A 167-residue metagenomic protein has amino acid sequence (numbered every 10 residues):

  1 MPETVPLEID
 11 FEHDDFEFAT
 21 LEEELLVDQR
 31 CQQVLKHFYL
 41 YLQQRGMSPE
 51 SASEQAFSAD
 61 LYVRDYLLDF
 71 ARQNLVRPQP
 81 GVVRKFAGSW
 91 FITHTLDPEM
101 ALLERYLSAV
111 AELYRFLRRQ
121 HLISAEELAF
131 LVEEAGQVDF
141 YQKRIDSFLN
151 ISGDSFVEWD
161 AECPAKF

Functional and structural regions predicted by a protein language model:
M1-P2: Preference for solvent-exposed, low-hydrophobicity sequence contexts
E8-D69: N-terminal "first-domain core" detector
R30-Q33, H37, V82, F86 (+1 more regions): Exposed alpha-helical structural elements
Y39-G46, L67, F91, T95 (+2 more regions): Generic secondary-structure transition motif, activating predominantly at the C-termini of alpha-helices
S48-R119: Non-catalytic DNA-binding core/recognition domains of DNA-processing enzymes
R119-Y141: Short, charged hinge/linker segments at domain and secondary-structure junctions
V138-P164: Eukaryote-biased recognition of C-terminal alpha-helical segments
F167: Basic, Lys/Arg- and aromatic-enriched nucleic-acid-binding interface segment
